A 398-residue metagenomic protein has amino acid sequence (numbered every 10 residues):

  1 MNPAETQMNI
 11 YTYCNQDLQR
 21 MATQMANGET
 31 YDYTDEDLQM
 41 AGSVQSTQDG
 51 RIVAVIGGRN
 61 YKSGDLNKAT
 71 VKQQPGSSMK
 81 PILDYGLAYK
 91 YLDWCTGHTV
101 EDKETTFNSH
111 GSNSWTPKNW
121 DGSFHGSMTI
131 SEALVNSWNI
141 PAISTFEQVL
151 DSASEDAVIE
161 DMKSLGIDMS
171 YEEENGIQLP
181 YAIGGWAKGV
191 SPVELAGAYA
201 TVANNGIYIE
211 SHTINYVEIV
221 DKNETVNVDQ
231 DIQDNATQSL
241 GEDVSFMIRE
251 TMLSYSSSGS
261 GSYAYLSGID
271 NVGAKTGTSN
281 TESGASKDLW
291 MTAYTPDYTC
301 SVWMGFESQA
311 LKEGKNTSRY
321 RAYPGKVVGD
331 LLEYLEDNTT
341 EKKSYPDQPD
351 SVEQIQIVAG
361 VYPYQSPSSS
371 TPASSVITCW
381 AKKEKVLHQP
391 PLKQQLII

Functional and structural regions predicted by a protein language model:
M1-A4, D168: Membrane-proximal periplasmic segments of bacterial cell-envelope enzymes, especially penicillin-binding proteins
Q7-C14, V71, E147, Q178-G189: Conserved short loop/turn motifs at secondary-structure junctions
I10, C14-S46, S131-L134, S144-F146 (+2 more regions): Beta-lactamase-like hydrolase cores
T12-D32, S43, V55, Y61-V71 (+1 more regions): A penicillin-recognizing enzyme superfamily signal
A22, G50, Q73-D102, A133 (+4 more regions): Active-site SXXK
V44-R59, Y91-D93, T105, G126-T129 (+7 more regions): Glycine-rich, acidic and aromatic/proline-enriched surface loops and short helix-turn segments that act as binding
W94-V158, D221-S254: Conserved catalytic neighborhood of penicillin-recognizing serine enzymes
S114-K118, L150-G197: Mid-domain, small-residue-enriched loop/turn segments at the edges of structured enzyme/sensor domains
